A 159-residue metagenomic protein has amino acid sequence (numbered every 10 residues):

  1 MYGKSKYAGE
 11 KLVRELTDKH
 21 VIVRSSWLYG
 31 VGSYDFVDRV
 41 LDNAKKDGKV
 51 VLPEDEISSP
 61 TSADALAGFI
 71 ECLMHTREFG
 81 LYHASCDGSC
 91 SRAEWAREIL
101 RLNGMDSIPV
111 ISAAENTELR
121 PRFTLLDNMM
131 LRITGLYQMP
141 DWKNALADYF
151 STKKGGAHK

Functional and structural regions predicted by a protein language model:
S5: Active-site helix of classical SDR
A8-G9, D64, G80, L126: Catalytic phosphate/metal-binding cores of nucleic-acid and nucleotide-processing enzymes, i.e., regions that mediate
K11-S58, A65: NAD(P)-dependent short-chain dehydrogenase/reductase
R24-S25, P53-E54, C86, D127 (+1 more regions): A secondary-structure boundary/capping signal
A63, R92, Q138-W142: Amphipathic alpha-helical segment in the mid-to-C-terminal domain of diverse UDP/GDP-sugar glycosyltransferases
D64-C72, A147: Amphipathic alpha-helical segments that line or abut small-molecule/effector binding pockets and mediate allosteric
F69, T76-N116, R122, M129 (+1 more regions): Mid/C-terminal beta-alpha module of Rossmann-like enzyme folds, strongest in SDR-family dehydrogenases/epimerases
L119-K159: C-terminal amphipathic/interface module of NAD(P)-dependent oxidoreductases and related NAD-binding regulators
